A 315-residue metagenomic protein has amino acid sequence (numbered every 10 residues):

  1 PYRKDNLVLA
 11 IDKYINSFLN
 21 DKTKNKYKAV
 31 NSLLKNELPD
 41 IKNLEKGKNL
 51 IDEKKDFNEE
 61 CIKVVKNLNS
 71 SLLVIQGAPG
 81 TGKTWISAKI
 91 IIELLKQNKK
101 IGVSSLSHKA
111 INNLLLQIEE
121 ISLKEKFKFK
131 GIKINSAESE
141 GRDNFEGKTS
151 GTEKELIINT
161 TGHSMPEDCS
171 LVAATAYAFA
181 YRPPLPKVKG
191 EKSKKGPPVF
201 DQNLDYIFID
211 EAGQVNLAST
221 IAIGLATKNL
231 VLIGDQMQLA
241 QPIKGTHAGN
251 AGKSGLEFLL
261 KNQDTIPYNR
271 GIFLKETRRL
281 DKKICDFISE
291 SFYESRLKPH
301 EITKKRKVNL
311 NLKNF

Functional and structural regions predicted by a protein language model:
P1-A178, R296-F315: ASCE P-loop NTPase motor cores of helicases and related translocases
K96-N98, S107-N112, Q117, Y177-A180 (+1 more regions): Conserved helicase motor core of SF1/SF2 NTP-dependent helicases
